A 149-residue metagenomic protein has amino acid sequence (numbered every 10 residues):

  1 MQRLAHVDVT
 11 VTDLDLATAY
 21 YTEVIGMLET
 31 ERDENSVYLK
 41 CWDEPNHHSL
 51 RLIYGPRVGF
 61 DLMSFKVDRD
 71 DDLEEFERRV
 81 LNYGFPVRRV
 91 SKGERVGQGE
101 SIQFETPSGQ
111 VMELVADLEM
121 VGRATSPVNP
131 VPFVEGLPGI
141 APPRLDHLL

Functional and structural regions predicted by a protein language model:
M1-D15, P45, F60-F65, S126-L149: N-terminal beta-strand motif that seeds the catalytic metal site of vicinal oxygen chelate
Q2, D8-N46: Core segments of cupin and vicinal oxygen chelate
L14, D70-L73: Residues at or immediately preceding the N-termini of alpha-helices
T18, E74, M112: Alpha-helical elements of the RecA-like P-loop NTPase motor core of helicases
L28-D61, V111-L118: Conserved short beta-strand elements that form part of the metal-binding/catalytic scaffold of enzyme active sites
S49-G59, M63-D68, E75-L81, R88-S91: DNA polymerase sliding clamps and clamp-related checkpoint/processivity subunits
E77, L81-R144: Vicinal oxygen chelate
